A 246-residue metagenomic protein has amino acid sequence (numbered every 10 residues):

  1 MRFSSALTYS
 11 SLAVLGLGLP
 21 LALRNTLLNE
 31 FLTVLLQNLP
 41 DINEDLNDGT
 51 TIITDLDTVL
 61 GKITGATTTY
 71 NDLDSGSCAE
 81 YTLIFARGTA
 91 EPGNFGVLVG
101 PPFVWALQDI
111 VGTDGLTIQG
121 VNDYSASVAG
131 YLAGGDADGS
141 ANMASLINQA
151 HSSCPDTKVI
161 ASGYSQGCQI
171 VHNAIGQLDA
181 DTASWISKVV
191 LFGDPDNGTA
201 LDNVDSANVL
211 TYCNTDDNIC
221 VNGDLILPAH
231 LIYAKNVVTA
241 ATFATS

Functional and structural regions predicted by a protein language model:
M1-T26, S246: Fungal secretory targeting signals
L23-D156, N214-K235, A241-A244: Active-site catalytic motif of lipid deacylating hydrolases and related acyltransferases
S75-C78, G112-T113, S153-C154, G163 (+2 more regions): Extracellular/periplasmic catalytic domains that process cell-envelope and extracellular macromolecules
A161-G167, V171: Gly/Ala-rich beta-loop-alpha elbow adjacent to hydrolase catalytic centers
A174-I186: Conserved hydrolase catalytic core segment
K188-G198, N214-D216: Active-site nucleophile loop of the alpha/beta-hydrolase fold
V204-N214: Active-site regions of enzymes building and remodeling cell-envelope glycoconjugates
